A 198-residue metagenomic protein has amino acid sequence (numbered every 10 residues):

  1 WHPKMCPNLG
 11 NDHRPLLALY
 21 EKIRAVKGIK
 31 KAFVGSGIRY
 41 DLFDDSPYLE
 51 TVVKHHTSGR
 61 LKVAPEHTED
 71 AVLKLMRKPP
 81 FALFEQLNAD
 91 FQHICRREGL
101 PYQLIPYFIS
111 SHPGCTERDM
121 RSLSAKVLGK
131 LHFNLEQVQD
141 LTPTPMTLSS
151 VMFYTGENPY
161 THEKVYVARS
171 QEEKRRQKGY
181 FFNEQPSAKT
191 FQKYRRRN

Functional and structural regions predicted by a protein language model:
W1-I105, S110-P113: Conserved SAM/AdoMet-binding glycine-rich loop
W1-M5, L42-D44, E66-K78, G99-D119 (+2 more regions): Flexible glycine/acidic-rich beta-alpha junction loops that bind and position SAM and/or redox cofactors in anaerobic
V26, I94, L141-T144, R197: Hydrophobic alpha-helical segments
D45-L49, E117-K126: Short, acidic/polar
E50-S58, S124-P145: Structural recognition of alpha->loop->beta junctions
H55-H56, E98-P101, K130-L131, E173-K174 (+1 more regions): A structural signal for short secondary-structure junctions
T161-R197: Alpha/beta catalytic cores of nucleotide-metabolism and tRNA/nucleoside-modifying enzymes
